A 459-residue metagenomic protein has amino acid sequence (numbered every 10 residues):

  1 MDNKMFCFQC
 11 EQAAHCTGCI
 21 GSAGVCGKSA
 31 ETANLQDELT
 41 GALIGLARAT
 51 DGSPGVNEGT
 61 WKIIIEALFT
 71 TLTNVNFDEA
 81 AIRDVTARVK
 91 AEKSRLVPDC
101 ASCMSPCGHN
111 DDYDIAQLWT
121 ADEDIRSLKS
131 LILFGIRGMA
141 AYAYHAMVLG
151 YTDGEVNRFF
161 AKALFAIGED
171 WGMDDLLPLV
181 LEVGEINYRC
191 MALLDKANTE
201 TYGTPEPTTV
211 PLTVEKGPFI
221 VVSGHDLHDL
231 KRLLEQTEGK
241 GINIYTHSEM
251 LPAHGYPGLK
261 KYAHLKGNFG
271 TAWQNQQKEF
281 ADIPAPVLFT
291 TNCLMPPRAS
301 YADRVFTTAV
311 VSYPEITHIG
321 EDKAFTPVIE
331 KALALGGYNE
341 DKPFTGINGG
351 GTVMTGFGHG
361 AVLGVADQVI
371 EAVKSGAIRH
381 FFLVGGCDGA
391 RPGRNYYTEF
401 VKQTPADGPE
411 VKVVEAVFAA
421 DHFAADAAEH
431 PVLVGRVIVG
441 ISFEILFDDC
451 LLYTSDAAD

Functional and structural regions predicted by a protein language model:
D2-A427, S442: Metallocofactor- and cofactor-centric catalytic cores in central/energy metabolism, strongly enriched
C103, C450-Y453: Intrinsic low-complexity, intrinsically disordered segments enriched in polar/basic residues
G360-L363, F447-L451: C-terminal functional extensions of proteins
A424, A428-G435, D449: Membrane-proximal bilayer-interacting regions
V434-I441, I445: Short hydrophobic transmembrane-like helices used for membrane targeting/insertion
L446-F447, A457: Intrinsically disordered, low-complexity peptide-like regions
Y453-D459: Conserved small/polar residues in nucleotide/adenosyl-binding loops
